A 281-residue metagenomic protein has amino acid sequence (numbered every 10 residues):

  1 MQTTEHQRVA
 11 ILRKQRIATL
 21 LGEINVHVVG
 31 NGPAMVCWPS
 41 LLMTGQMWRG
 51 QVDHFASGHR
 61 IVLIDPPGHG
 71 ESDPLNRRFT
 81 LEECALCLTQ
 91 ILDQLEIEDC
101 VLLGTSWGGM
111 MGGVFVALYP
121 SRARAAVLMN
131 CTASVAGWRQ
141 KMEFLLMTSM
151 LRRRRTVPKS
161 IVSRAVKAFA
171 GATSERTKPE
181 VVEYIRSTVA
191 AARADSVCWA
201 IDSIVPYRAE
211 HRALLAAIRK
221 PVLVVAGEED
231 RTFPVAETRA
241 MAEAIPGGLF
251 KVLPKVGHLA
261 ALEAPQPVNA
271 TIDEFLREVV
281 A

Functional and structural regions predicted by a protein language model:
M1-V36, S57-H59, I97-E98, D273-A281: Alpha/beta-hydrolase fold catalytic core
G22-E71: Conserved HGGG/HGGXW glycine-rich cap/lid loop of the alpha/beta-hydrolase fold
V62-G104, A270: Active-site loop/oxyanion-hole signature of alpha/beta-hydrolase fold enzymes
A117-L118, A123-R154: Flexible "cap/lid" loop of the alpha/beta hydrolase fold
G137-M142, T156-A216: Conserved alpha/beta-hydrolase catalytic His-Asp/Glu region
I218, V224-A226, D230: Short beta-strand/loop motif that positions the catalytic acidic residue of the alpha/beta-hydrolase fold
R231-E237: Conserved alpha/beta-hydrolase "acid-adjacent" motif
G248-A281: Catalytic active-site module of serine/aspartate enzymes centered on a nucleophile-bearing elbow/loop
